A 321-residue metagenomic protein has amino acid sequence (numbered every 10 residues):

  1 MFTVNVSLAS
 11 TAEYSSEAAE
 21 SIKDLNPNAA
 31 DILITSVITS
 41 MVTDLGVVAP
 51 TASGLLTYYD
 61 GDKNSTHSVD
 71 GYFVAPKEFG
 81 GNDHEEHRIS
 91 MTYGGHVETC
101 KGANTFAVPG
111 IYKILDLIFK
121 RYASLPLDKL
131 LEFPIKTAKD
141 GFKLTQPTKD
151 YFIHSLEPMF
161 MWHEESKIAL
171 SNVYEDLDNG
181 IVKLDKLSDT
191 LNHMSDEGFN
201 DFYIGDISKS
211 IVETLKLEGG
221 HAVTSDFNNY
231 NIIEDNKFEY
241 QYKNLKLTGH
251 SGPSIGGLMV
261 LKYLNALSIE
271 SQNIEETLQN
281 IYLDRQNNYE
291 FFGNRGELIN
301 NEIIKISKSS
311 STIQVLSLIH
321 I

Functional and structural regions predicted by a protein language model:
M1-E197, F202-I204, K209-F238, Y242-K243 (+1 more regions): Noncatalytic scaffold domains of N-terminal-nucleophile
I118-Y122, M194, L215, L264-E270 (+2 more regions): Generic structural signal for hydrophobic core residues of well-folded globular domains
V182, S251-S254, I269-Q272: Structural motif
T248-G257, L316: Glycine-rich phosphate/pyrophosphate-binding beta-alpha loops
I255-N265: Small/polar-residue-rich segments within soluble enzyme cores
I269-L318: Internal maturation/activation junctions in enzymes
